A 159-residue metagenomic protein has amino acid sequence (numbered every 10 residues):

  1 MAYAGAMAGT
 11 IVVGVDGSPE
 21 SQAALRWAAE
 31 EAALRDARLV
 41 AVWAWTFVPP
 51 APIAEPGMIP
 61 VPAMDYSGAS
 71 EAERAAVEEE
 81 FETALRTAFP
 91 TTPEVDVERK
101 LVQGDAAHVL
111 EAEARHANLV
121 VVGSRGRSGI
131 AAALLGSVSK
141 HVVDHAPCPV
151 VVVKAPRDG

Functional and structural regions predicted by a protein language model:
A2-D65, E113, A117, D158: Small/aliphatic-rich secondary-structure junction motif
A29, R74-F81, A106, R115-L119 (+1 more regions): Conserved N-terminal glycine/acidic-rich loop preference
R35-R38, V95, L119, C148: Short glycine/serine/threonine/alanine-rich loop segments
V40-V42, E98-V102, V151: General small-molecule cofactor/ligand-binding pocket signal
V61-E79: A short acidic, glycine-rich active-site loop that binds or catalyzes chemistry on phosphate/adenosine moieties
P90-E98: A short helix-to-beta-strand connector/capping loop
D105-L110, V138: Short acidic active-site motifs
L119-D144, A155, G159: Glycine-rich, Arg-bearing micro-motifs that act as flexible, cationic patches
